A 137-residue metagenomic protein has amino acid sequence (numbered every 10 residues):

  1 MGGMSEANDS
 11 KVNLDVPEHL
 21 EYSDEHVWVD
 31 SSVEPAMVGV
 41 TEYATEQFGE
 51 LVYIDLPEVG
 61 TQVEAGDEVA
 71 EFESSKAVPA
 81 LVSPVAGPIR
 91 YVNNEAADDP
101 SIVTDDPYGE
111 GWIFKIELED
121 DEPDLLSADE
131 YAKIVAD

Functional and structural regions predicted by a protein language model:
G2-E68, S101, D105-D137: Acidic, low-complexity mobile loops and tails
E21, D55, E73, V78-S83: Small beta-strand-rich domains/subdomains or short beta-sheet motifs embedded in larger alpha/beta proteins
H26, L81, A86-I89: Conserved hydrophobic positions within beta-strands
V29-S31, S75, V92-E95: Residue-level recognition of beta-strand microenvironments
A44, A77, A97-D98: A short acidic/small-residue loop/turn micro-motif
A86, R90-Y91, D98, T104: Charged, amphipathic alpha-helical coiled-coil/dimerization segments
